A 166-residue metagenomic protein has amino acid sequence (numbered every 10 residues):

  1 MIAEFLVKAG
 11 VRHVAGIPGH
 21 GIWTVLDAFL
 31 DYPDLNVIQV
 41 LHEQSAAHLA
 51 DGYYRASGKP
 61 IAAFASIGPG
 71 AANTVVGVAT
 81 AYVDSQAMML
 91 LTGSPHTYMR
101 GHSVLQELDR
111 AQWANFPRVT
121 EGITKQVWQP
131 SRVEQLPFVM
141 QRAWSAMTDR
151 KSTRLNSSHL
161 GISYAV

Functional and structural regions predicted by a protein language model:
M1-S158, S163: N-terminal alpha/beta PP-like core and its mobile active-site loop of ThDP/TPP-dependent enzymes
